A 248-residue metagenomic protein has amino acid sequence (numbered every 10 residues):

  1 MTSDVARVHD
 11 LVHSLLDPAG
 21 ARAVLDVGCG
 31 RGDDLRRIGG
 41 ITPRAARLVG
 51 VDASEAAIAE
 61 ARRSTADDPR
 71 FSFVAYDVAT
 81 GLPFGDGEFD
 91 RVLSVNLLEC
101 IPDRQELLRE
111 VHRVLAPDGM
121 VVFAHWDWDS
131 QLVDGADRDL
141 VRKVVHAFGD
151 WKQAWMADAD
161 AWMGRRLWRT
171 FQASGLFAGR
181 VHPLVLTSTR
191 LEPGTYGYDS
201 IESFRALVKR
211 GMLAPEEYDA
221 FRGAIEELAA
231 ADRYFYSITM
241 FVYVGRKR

Functional and structural regions predicted by a protein language model:
S3-R22, R37: Conserved alpha-helix/loop element of class I SAM-dependent methyltransferases that forms part of the SAM/SAH-binding
A23-L25, R31-G81: Class I SAM-dependent methyltransferase SAM/SAH-binding core
R44, L115-M120: Short glycine-dipeptide loop
L82-R91: A short acidic, Gly/Pro-enriched loop at the edge of an enzyme's catalytic core that lines a small-molecule cofactor
D90-D103: A short SAM/SAH-binding and catalytic strip from SAM-dependent methyltransferases
Q105-P117: A short glycine-rich, Lys/Arg-flanked "PGG" loop and its adjoining helix->strand segment in the class I
V122-L191: Conserved catalytic/acceptor-binding region of the Class I
K143, G179-F235: C-terminal helical/coil "lid" or tail adjacent to the Rossmann-like core of SAM-dependent
